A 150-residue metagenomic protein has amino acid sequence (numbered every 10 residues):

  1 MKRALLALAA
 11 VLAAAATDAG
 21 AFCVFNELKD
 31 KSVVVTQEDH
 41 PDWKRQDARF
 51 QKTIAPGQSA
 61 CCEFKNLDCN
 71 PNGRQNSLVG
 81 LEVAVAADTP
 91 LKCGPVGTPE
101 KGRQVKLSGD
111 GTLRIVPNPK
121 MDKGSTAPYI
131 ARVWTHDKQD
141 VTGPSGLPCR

Functional and structural regions predicted by a protein language model:
M1-A4: Positively charged n-region of N-terminal signal peptides that target proteins for export
L6-A7, K44: Short amphipathic alpha-helical surface micro-motifs
A7-A14: Bacterial N-terminal signal peptides
T17-R150: Intrinsically disordered, low-complexity segments enriched in small/polar residues
